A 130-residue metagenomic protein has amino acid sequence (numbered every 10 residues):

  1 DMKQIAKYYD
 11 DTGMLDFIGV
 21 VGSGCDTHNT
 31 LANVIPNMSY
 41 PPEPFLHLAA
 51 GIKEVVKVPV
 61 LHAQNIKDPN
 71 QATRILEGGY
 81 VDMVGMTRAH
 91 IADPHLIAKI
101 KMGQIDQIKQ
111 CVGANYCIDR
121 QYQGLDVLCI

Functional and structural regions predicted by a protein language model:
D1-I130: Flavin-dependent oxidoreductase catalytic cores
